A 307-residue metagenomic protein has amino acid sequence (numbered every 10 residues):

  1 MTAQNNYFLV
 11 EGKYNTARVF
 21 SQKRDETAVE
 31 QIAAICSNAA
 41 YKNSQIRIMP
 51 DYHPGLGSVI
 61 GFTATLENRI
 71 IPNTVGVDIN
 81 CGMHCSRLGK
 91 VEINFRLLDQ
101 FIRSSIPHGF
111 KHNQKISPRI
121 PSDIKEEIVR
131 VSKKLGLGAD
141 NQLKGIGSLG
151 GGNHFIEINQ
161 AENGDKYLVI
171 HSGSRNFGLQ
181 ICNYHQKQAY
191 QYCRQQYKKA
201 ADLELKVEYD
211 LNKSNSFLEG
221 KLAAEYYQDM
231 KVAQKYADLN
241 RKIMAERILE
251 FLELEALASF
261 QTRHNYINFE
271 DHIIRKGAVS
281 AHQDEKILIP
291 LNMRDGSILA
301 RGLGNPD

Functional and structural regions predicted by a protein language model:
T2-A34, Y41-I48, P54-F62, N68-P72 (+4 more regions): Domain-length cofactor-binding catalytic modules of enzymes
P50-D51, D78: Acidic active-site catalytic centers that drive phospho-/nucleotidyl reactions and related ester hydrolyses
N68-G89: N-terminal cap/recognition module
N113-P118: Short coil/turn segments at secondary-structure boundaries
I120-D123: Active-site acidic/histidine clusters and adjacent loop/turn architecture that either coordinate catalytic ions
